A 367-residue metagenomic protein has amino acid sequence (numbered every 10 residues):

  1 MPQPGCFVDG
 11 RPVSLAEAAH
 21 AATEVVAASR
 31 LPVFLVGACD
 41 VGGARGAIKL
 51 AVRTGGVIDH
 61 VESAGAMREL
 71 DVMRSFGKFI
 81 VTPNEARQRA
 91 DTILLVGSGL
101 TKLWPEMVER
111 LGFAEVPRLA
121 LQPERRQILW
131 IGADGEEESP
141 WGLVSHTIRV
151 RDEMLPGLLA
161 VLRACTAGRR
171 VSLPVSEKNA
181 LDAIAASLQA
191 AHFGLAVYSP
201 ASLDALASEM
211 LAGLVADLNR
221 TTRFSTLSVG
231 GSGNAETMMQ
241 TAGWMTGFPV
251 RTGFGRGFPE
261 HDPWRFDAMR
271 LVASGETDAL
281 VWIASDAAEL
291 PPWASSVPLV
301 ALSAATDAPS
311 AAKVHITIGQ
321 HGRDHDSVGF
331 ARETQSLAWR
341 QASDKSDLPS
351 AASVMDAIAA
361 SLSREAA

Functional and structural regions predicted by a protein language model:
M1-T23: An N-terminal, well-structured beta->alpha segment
P4-G5, R30, A360-E365: Long, low-complexity, intrinsically disordered N-terminal extensions of eukaryotic proteins, enriched
C6-D9, F34, L94: Conserved structural-core and active-site-/substrate-pathway-adjacent residues in large, well-folded domains of enzymes
S14-L15, A21, A28-A47, S98-K102 (+3 more regions): Gly/Ser/Thr-rich loops at beta-strand to alpha-helix junctions that form or flank small-molecule/cofactor-binding
T23-E24, A216: Surface-exposed alpha-helical segments enriched in charged/polar residues
V25-V26, A294: Alpha-helix C-terminal capping segments
L31-Q88, N219-G257: Anionic-ligand anchoring segments at beta-strand to alpha-helix junctions in alpha/beta enzyme folds, i.e., glycine
E69-R223, P249-A367: Non-catalytic alpha/beta scaffold blocks inside enzyme catalytic domains
